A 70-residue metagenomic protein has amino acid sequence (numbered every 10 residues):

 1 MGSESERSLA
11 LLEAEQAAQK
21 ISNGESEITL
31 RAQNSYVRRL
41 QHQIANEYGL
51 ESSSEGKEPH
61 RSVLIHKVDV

Functional and structural regions predicted by a protein language model:
M1-V70: Intrinsic disorder
